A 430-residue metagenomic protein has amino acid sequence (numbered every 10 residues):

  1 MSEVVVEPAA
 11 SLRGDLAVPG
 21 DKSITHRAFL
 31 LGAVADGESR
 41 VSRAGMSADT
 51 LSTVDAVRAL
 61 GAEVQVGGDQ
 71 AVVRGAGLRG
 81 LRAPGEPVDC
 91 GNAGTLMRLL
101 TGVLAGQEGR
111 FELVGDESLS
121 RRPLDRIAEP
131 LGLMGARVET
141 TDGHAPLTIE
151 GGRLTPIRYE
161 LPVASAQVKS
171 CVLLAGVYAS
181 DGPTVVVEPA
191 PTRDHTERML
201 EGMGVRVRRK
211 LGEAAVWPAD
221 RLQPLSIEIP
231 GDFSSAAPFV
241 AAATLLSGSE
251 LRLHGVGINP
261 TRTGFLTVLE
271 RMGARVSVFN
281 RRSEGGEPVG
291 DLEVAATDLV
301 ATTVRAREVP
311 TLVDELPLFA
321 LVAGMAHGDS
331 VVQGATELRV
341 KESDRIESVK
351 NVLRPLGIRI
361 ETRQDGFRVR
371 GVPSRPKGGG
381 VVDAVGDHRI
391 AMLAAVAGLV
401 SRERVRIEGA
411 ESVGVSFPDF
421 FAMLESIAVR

Functional and structural regions predicted by a protein language model:
M1-R430: Structural preference for solvent-exposed beta-strand-turn elements and adjacent flexible terminal/loop segments within
